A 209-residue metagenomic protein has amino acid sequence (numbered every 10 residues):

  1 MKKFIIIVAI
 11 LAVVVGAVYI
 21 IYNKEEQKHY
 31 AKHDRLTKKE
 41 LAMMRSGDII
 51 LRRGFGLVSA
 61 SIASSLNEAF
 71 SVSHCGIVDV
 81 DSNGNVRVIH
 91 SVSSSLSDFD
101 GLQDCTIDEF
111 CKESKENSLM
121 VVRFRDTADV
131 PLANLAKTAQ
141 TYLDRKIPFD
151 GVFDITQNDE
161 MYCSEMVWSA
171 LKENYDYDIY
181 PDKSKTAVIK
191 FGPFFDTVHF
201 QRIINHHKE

Functional and structural regions predicted by a protein language model:
M1-I20: N-terminal Sec-pathway targeting helices
I5, I21-N23, G151-E209: Activation targets extended, charge/polar-rich intrinsically disordered C-terminal tails
V15-D81: N-terminal accessory segments that precede or flank the first globular/catalytic domain
R52-R123, P148-M161: Glycine-rich catalytic cores of cysteine/serine-nucleophile enzymes that process amide/ester linkages in cell-envelope
S61, N117-P181: Active-site nucleophile-His-acid catalytic modules used for acyl/amide transfer and hydrolysis across diverse enzymes
D104-F110, Y142-K146, H199-E209: A short, terminal or domain-edge coil/loop segment
